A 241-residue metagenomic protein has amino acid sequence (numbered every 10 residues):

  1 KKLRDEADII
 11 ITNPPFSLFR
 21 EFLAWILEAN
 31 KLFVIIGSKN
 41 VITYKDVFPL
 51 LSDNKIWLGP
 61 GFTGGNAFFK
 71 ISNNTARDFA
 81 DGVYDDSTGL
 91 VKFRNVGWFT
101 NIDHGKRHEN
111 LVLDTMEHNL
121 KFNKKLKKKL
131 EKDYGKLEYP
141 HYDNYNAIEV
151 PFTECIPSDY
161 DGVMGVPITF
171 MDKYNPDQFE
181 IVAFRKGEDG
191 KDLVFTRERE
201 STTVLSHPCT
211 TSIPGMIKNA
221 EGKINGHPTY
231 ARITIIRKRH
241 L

Functional and structural regions predicted by a protein language model:
K1-L241: Class I S-adenosyl-L-methionine-dependent methyltransferase catalytic core
